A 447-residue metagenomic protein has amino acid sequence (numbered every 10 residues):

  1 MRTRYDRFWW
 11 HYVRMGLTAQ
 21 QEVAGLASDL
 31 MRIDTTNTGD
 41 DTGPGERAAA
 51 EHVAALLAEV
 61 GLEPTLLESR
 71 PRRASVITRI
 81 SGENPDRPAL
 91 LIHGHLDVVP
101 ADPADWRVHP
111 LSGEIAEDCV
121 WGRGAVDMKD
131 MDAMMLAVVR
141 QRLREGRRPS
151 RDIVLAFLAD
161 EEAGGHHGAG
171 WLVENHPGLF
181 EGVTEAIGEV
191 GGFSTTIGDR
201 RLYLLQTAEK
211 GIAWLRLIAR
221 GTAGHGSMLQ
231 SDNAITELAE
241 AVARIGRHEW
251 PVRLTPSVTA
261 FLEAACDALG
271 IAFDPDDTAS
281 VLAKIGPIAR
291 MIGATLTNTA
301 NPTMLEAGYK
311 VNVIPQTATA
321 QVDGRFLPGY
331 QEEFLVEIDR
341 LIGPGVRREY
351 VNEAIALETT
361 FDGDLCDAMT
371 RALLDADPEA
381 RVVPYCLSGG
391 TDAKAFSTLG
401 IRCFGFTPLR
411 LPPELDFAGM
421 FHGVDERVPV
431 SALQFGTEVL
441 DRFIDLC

Functional and structural regions predicted by a protein language model:
M1-R14: N-terminal amphipathic/basic-hydrophobic helices that include classical n-h-c signal peptides and signal-anchor
Y12-R123, R144-R151, V322: Acidic/His- and Gly-rich active-site-bordering loop/insert found across diverse amide/peptide-bond hydrolases
M31-T35, A58, L62, R140 (+5 more regions): Sec-exported extracytoplasmic/periplasmic mature domains
P88-L90, T184-A186, R402-F404: Structural motif
H93-H95, F157, I187-E189, I218-R220: Short beta-strand segments
A116-D127, A380-V383, V424: Short pre-catalytic strand/loop immediately N-terminal to key active-site residues, enriched for Gly-Thr
C119-V120, V126-L204: Acidic/histidine-rich catalytic neighborhood of metal-dependent amide-processing enzymes
G191-R201, L205-A208, I212-D441, D445: Metal-dependent amide/peptide-bond hydrolase catalytic core, centered on the "pita-bread" metallohydrolase fold
